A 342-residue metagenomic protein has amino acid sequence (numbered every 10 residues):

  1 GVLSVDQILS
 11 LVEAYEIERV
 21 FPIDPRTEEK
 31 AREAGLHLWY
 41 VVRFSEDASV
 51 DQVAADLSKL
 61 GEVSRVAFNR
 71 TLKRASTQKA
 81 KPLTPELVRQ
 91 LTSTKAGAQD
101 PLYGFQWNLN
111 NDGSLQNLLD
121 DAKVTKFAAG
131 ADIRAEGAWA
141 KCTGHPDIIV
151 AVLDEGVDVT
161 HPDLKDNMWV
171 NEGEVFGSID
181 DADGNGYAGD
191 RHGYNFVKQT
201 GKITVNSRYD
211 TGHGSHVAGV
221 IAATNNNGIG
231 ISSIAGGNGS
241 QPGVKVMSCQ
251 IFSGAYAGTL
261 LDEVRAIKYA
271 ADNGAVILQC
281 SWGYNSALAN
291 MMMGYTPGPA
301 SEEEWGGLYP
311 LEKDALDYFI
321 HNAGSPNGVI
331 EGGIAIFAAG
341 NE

Functional and structural regions predicted by a protein language model:
S4-I8, Q52-G61: Short amphipathic alpha-helices in soluble, non-transmembrane regions that often serve as interface/regulatory elements
Y15, S64, V276: Short acidic/polar active-site loop segments enriched in Thr and Asp
R26-V41, S58-I149, V157-N167, N195 (+3 more regions): Protease zymogen maturation seam
S45-D51: Helix N-cap motif at beta-to-alpha junctions
L57, R265-G274: Short, well-structured alpha-helical segments in soluble
A67, M247, I334-I336: Structural detector of well-ordered beta-strand residues that form the stable sheet scaffold of enzyme domains
K126, D132-D262, N273-V276, G283-A289 (+1 more regions): Subtilisin-like serine protease catalytic core
V217, E263, A275-E342: Catalytic-core segments of hydrolase enzymes
